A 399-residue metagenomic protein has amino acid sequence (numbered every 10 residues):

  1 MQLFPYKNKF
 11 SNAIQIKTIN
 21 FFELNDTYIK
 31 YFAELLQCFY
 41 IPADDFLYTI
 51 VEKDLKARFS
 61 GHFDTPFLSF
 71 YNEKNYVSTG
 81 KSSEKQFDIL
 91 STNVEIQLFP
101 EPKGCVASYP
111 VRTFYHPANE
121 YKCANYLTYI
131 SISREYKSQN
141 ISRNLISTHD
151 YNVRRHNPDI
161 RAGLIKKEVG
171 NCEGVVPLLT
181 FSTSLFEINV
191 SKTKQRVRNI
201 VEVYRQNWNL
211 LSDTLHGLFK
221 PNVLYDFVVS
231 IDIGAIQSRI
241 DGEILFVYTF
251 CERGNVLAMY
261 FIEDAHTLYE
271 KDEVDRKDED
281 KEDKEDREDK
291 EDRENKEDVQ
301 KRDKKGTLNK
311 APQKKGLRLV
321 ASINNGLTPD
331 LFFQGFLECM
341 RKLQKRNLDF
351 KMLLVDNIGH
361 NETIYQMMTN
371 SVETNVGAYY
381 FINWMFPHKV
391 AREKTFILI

Functional and structural regions predicted by a protein language model:
M1-V197, R205, D226-A235, L348-M352 (+2 more regions): An N-terminus-focused feature that recognizes amino-terminal "leader" regions
C105, V256-M259: Short glycine-/small-residue motifs
A107-P110, F261-T267: Short beta->alpha transition motifs characteristic of CBS
K122-R134, E270-E273, K310-L327: Conserved acetyl-CoA binding element of GNAT-fold acetyltransferases
S138-Y151, L327-L343: Conserved acetyl-CoA-binding loop-helix of GNAT-fold acetyltransferases
I200-R253, I262-H266: Flexible, substrate/cofactor-facing loop regions flanked by secondary structure within enzyme catalytic domains
V247, A265-D275, G306-L317, C339-D356 (+3 more regions): Catalytic lobes of large eukaryotic enzymes
D272-N309: Asp/Glu-rich intrinsically disordered low-complexity tracts
